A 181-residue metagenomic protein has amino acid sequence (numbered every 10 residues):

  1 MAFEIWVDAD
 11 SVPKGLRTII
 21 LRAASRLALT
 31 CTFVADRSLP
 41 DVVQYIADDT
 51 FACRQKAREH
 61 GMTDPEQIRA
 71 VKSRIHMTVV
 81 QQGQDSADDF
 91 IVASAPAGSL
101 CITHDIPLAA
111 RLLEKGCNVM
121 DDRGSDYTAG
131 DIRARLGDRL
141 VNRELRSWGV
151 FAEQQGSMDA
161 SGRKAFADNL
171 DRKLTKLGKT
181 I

Functional and structural regions predicted by a protein language model:
A2-I181: Nuclease catalytic cores that cleave nucleic-acid phosphodiester bonds, predominantly acidic two-metal-ion
